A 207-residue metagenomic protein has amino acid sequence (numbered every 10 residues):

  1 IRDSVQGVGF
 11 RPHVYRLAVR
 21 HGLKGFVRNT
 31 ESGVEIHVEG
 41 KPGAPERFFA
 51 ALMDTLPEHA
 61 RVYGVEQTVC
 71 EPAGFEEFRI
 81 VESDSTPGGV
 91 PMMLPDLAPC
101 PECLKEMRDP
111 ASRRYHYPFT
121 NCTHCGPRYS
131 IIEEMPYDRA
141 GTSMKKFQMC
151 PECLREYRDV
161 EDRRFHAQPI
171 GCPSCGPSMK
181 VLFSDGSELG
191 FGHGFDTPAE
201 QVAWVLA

Functional and structural regions predicted by a protein language model:
I1-K180, L189-D196, A203-W204: Intrinsically disordered, low-complexity, mixed-charge
D185: Gly/serine-rich nucleotide phosphate-binding loop at the start of the catalytic core of nucleotide/ADP-ribose-handling
